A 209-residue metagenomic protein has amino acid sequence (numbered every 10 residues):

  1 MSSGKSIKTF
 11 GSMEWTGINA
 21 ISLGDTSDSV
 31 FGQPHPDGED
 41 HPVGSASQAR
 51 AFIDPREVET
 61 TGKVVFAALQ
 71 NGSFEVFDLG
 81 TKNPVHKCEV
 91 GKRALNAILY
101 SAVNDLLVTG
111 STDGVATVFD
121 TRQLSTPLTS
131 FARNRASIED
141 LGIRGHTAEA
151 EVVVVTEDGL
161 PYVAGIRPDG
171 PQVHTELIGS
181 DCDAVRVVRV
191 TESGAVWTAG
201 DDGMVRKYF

Functional and structural regions predicted by a protein language model:
M1, A68-N71, G110-D113, V155-D158 (+1 more regions): Conserved strand-to-loop turn within each blade of WD40 beta-propeller repeats
S2-G4, L79-K82, T121-L124, I166-D169: Short loop/turn segments that connect beta-strands within beta-propeller blades
K5-G11, N83-C88, T126-F131, Q172-I178: A short beta-strand motif characteristic of beta-propeller blades
W15-E59, R93-Y100, R135-G145, C182-V190: Canonical WD40 repeat/beta-propeller blade segments in eukaryotic WD-repeat proteins
D28, T61-K63, V103-D105, A148-A150 (+1 more regions): Short coil/turn segments that connect the beta-strands within blades of beta-propeller domains
R133-P168: Loop/turn-rich, solvent-exposed surfaces of beta-rich toroidal or solenoidal domains
R186-F209: Blade-level signature of beta-propeller repeat domains, shared across WD40, Kelch, NHL, RCC1 and BNR/Asp-box propellers
